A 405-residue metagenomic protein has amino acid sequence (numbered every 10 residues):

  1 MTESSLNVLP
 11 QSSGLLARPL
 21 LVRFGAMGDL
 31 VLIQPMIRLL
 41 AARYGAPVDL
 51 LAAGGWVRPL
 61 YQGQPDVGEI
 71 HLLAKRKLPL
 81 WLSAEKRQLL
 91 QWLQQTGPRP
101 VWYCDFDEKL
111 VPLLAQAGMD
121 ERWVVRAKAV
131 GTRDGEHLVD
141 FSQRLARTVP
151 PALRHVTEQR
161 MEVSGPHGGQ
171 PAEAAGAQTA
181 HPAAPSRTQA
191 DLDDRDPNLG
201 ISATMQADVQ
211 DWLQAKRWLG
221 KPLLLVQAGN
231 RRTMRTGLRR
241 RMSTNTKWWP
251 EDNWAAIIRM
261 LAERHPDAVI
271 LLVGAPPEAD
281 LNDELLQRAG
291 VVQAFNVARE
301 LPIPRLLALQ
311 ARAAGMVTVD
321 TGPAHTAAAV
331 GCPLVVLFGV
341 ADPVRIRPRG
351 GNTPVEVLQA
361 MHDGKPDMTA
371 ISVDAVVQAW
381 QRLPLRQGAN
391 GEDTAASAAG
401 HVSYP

Functional and structural regions predicted by a protein language model:
M1-P405: Catalytic machinery of carbohydrate-active enzymes, primarily nucleotide-sugar-dependent glycosyltransferases
